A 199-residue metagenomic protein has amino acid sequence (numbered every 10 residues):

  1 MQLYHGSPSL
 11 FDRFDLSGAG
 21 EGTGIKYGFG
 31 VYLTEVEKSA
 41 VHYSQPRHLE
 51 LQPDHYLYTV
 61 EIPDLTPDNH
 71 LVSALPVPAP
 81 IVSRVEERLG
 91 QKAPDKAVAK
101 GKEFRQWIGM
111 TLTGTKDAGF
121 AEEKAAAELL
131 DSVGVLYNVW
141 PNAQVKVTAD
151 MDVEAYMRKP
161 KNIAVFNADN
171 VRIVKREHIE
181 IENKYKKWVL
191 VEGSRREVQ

Functional and structural regions predicted by a protein language model:
M1-K26, T34-E37, S44-Q199: Active-site and NAD+-binding cores of ADP-ribose-processing enzymes
G30: Active-site rim elements
